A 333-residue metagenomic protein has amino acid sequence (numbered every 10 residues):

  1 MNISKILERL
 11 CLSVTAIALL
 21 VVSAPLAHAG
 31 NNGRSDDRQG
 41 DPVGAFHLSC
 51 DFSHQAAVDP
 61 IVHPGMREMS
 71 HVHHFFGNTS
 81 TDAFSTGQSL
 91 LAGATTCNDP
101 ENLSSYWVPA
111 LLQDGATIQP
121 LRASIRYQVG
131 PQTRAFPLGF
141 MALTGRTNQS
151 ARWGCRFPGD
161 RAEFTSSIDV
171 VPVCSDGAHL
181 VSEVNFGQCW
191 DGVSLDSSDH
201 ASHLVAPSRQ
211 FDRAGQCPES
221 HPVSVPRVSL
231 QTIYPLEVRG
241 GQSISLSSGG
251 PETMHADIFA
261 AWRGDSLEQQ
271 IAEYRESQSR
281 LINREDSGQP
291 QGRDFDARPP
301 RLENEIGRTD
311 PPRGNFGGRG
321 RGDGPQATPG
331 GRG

Functional and structural regions predicted by a protein language model:
N2-I3, V22, G192: Short intrinsically disordered, low-complexity coil segments enriched in acidic
N2-V14: Bacterial N-terminal signal peptides that target proteins for export
S13-V22: Bacterial N-terminal signal peptides
P25-H28: Sec/Tat signal peptide C-region and signal peptidase I cleavage site
G30-S70, H74-V184, D191-P325, G330-R332: Primary mode marks residue(s) on the alpha4-beta5-alpha5 output face of response regulator receiver
